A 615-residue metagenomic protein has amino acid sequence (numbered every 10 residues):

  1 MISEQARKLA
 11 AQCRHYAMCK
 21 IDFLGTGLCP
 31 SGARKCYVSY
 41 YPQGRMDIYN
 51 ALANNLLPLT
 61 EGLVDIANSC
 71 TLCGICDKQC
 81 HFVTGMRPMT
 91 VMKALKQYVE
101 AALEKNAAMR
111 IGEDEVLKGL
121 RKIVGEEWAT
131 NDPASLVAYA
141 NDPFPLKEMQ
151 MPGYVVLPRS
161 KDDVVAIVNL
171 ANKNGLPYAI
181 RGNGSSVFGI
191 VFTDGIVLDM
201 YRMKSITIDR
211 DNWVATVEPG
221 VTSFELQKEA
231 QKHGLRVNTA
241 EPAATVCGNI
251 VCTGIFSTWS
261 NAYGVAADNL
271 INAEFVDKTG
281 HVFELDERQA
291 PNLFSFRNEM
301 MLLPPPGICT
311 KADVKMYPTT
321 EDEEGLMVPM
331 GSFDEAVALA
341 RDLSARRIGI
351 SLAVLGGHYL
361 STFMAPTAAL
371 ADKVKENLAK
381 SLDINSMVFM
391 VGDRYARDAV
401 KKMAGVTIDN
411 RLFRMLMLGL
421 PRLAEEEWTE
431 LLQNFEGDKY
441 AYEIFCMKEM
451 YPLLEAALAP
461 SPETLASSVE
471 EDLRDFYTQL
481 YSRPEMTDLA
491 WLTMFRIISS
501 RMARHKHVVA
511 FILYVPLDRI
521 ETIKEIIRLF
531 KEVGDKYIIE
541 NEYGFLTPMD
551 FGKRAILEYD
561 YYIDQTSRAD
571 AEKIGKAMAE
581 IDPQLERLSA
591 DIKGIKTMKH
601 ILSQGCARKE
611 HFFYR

Functional and structural regions predicted by a protein language model:
M1-K8, G25, G32-K78, T84-I111: Ferredoxin-type iron-sulfur electron-transfer modules in oxidoreductases and energy-metabolism complexes
E4-Q12, C36-G44, P145-L146, Q150 (+5 more regions): Conserved glycine-rich FAD pyrophosphate-binding loop
H15-I21, L72-V83, L293-V314, P548-D550: Conserved phosphate/anionic-ligand binding catalytic regions in large, soluble enzymes, centered on
L28-C29, I111-N169, N183-W213, P242-A244 (+4 more regions): N-terminal flexible segment immediately upstream of the FAD-binding catalytic core in FAD-dependent oxidoreductases
V116, L120, A171, L339-S344 (+3 more regions): Short amphipathic alpha-helices in soluble, non-transmembrane regions that often serve as interface/regulatory elements
G119, A336-D372, L473-P484, T522-I538 (+1 more regions): Short amphipathic alpha-helix segments
S205-D209, A215-A345: FAD-binding subdomain of flavoenzyme oxidoreductases
S332-D334, M390-A399, R519-I520, I563-S567: Helix N-cap motif at beta-to-alpha junctions
